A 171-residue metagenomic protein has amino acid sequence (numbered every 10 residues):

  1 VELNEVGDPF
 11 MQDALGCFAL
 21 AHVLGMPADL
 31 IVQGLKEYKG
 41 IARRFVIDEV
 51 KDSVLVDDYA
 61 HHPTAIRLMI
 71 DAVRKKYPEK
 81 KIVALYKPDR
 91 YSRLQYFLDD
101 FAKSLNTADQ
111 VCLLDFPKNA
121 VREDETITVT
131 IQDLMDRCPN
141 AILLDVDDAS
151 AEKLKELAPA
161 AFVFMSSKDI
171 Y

Functional and structural regions predicted by a protein language model:
E2-G7, S53-D57: Short pre-catalytic strand/loop immediately N-terminal to key active-site residues, enriched for Gly-Thr
E5-G16, K39-R43: Short glycine/threonine-rich catalytic loop with a Thr-x-Gly-x-Asp
A19-R43, I47-Y171: ATP-dependent carboxylate-amine ligase
